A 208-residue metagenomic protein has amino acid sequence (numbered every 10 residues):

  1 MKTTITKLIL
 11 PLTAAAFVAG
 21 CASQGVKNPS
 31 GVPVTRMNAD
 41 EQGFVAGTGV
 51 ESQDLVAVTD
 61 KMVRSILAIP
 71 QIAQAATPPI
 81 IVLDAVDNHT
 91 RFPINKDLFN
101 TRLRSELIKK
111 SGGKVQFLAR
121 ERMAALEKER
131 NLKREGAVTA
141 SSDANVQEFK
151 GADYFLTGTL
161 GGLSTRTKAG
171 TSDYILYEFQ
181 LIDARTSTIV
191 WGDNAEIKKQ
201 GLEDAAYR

Functional and structural regions predicted by a protein language model:
M1-C21: Sec-dependent bacterial lipoprotein signal peptides
A15-D40, F44-V45, Y207-R208: Bacterial Sec signal peptide processing site at the extreme N-terminus
A22-G31, D153-G201, A205: Amphipathic beta-strand/beta-sheet edge segments enriched in Tyr/Trp
R36-V50, P79-H89: Acidic/histidine-rich, surface-exposed loop or edge segments in extracytoplasmic proteins
T48-T59, F92-N100, T139, K168-S172: Solvent-exposed, acidic/flexible segments
D60-K61, S65-V138, T186-G192: N-terminal segment of the mature soluble domain
K61-I66, I80-A85, A137-R166: A short, hydrophobic beta-strand-centered structural micro-motif
P70-A75, V146, T167-A169: Surface-exposed acidic, glycine-flexible loop patches that form ligand/cofactor-binding and adhesion interfaces
